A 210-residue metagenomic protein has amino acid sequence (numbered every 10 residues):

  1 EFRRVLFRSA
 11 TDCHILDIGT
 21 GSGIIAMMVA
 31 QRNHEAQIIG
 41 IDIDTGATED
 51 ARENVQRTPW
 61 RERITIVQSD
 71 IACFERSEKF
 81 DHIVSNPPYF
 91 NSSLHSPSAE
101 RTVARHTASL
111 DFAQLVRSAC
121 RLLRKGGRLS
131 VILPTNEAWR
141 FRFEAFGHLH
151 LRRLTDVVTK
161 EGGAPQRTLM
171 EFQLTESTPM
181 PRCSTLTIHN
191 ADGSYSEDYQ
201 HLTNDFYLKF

Functional and structural regions predicted by a protein language model:
E1-L6: Short, small-residue-biased leader/transition segments that mark boundaries at the very start of proteins
R8-E78, H82-S85, N91-P97: Conserved SAM/SAH cofactor-binding pocket of Class I
S9, W60, A145-H148, R182: Short, structurally constrained coil/turn elements that cap an alpha-helix or connect an alpha-helix to the following
S69, L154-V157, A191: Conserved beta-strand termini and adjacent loop/short-helix elements that scaffold enzyme active sites in alpha/beta
P87-Q114: Mobile active-site "lid"/loop adjacent to the S-adenosyl-L-methionine
L110-P165: Conserved Class I SAM-dependent methyltransferase catalytic core
A164-F210: SAM/dcSAM-binding transferase cores
